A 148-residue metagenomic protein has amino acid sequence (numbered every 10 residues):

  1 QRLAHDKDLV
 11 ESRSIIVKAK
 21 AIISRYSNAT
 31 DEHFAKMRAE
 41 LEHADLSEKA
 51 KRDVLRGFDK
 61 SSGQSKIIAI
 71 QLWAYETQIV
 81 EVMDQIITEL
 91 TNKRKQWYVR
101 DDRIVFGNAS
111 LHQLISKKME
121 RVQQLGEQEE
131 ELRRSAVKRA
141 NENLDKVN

Functional and structural regions predicted by a protein language model:
L3-F106: Extended amphipathic alpha-helical interaction segments
K93-N148: A cross-kingdom marker for long, charged
